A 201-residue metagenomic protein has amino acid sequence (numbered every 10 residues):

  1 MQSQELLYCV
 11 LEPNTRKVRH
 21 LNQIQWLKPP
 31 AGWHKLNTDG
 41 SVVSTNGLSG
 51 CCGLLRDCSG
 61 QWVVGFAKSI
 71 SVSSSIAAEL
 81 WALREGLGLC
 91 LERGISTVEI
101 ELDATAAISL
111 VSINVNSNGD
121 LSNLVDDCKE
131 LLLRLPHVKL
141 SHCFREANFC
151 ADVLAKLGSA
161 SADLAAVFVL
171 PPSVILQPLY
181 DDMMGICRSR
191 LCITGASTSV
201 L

Functional and structural regions predicted by a protein language model:
M1-L201: Primary recognition of RNase H-like, Mg2+-dependent phosphodiesterase/nuclease domains
